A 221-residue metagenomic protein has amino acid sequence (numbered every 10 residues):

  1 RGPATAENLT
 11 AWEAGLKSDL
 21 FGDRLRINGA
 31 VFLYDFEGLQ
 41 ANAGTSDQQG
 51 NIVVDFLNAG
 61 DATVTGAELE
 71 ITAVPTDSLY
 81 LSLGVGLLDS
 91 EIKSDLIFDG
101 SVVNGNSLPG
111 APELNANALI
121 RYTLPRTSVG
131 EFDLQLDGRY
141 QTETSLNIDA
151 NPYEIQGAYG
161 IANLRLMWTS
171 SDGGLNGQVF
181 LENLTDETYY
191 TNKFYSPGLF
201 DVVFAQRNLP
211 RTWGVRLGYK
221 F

Functional and structural regions predicted by a protein language model:
R1-G2, L39-Q48, L88, I92-S101 (+2 more regions): Outer-membrane beta-barrel translocator domains and adjoining extracellular loop/strand segments of Gram-negative
R1-P3, V53-N58, D99-L108, D149-E154 (+1 more regions): Extracellular loop and loop/strand-boundary signature of outer-membrane beta-barrel proteins
T5, A11, L20-G84, P112-N115 (+2 more regions): Outer membrane beta-barrel strand-and-loop segments of large Gram-negative receptors, especially TonB-dependent
G22-I27, S78-L81, T127-F132, D172-G177: Repeated loop/turn-to-beta-strand initiation elements of outer-membrane beta-barrel proteins
L33, L57-D149, G218-K220: Gram-negative outer-membrane beta-barrel transporters
F36, N151, L184: Hydrophobic pocket-lining residues within nucleotide cofactor-binding pockets
R139-N147, W168-F221: C-terminal beta-signal and adjacent terminal beta-strands/loops of Gram-negative outer-membrane beta-barrel proteins
